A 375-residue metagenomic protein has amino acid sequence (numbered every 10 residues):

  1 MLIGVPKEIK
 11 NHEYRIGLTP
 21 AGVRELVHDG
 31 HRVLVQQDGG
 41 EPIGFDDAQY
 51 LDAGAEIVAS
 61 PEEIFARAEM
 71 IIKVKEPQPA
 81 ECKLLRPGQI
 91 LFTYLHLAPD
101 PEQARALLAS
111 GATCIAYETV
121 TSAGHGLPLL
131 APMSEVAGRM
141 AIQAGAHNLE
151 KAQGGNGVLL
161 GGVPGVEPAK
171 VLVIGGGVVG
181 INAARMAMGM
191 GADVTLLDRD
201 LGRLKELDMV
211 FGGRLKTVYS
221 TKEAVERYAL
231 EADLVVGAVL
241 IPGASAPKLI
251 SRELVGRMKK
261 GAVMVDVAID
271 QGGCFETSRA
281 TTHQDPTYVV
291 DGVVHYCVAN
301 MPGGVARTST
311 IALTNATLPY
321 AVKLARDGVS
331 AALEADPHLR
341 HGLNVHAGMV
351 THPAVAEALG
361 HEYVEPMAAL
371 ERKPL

Functional and structural regions predicted by a protein language model:
L2, E8, P79-A169, V298-N300: Glycine/serine-rich phosphate-binding loop and adjoining beta1-alpha1 elements at the start of nucleotide-handling
L2-A106, S110: An N-terminal-biased, well-structured beta-alpha scaffold segment characteristic of Rossmann-like dinucleotide-binding
P6-F45, G154-L240, T287: Glycine-rich phosphate/diphosphate-binding loop of Rossmann-like nucleotide-binding domains
E69, K75-E76, L95-H96, V239-G243 (+2 more regions): Short glycine-/small-residue-rich Rossmann-like dinucleotide-binding loops
E76, V136, G177-V179: Residue-level detector of alpha-helix initiation sites
E118-L159, I269, C274-L375: Adenosine-phosphate binding glycine-rich loop
M209-D291: Rossmann-like adenosine-cofactor binding region
